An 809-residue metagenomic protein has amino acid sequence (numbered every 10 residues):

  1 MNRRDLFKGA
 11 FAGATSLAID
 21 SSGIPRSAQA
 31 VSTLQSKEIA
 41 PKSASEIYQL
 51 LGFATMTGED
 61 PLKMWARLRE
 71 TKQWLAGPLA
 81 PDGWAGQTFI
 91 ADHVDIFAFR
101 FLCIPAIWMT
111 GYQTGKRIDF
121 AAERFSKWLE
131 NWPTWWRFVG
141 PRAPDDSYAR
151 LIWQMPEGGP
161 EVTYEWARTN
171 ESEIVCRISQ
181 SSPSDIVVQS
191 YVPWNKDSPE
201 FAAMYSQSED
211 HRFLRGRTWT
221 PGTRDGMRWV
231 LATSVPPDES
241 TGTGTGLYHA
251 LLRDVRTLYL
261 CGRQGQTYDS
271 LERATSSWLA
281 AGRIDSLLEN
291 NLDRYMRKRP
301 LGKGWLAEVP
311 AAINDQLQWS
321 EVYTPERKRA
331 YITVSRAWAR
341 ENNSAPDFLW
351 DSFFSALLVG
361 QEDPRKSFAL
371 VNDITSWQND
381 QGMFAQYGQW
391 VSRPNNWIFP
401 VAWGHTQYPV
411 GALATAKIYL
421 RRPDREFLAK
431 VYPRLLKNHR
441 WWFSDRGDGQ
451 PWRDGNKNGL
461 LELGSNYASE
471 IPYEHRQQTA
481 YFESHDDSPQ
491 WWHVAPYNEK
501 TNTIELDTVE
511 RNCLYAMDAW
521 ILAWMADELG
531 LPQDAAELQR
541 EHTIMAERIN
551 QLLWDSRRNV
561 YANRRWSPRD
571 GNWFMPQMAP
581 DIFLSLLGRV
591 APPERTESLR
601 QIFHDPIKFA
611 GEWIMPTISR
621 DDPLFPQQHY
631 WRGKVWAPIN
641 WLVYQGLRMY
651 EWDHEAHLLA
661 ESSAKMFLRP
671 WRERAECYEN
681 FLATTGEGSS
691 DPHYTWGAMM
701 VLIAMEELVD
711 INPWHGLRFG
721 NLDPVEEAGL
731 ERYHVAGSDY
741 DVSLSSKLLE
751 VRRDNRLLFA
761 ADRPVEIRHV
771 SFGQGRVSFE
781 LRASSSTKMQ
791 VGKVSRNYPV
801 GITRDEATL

Functional and structural regions predicted by a protein language model:
D5-S27: N-terminal export signals
A30-W305, N343, W350, E362 (+2 more regions): Terminal accessory carbohydrate-recognition/targeting modules of carbohydrate-active enzymes
E38-C103, P400-R421, G459, W554-P606 (+2 more regions): C-terminal capping/lid segments that line or modulate ligand- or cofactor-binding pockets
L301-A345, I374-I398, P451-D507, E547-V635 (+5 more regions): Extended glycan-interaction surfaces of carbohydrate-active proteins
F348-Q378, D581-P592, N640-D653: Alpha-helical support elements that line or immediately flank enzyme active sites and cofactor-binding pockets
I418-A429, L522-A536, Y650: Inter-helical turn/loop segments and adjacent helix faces that build the functional surface of alpha-helical bundle
L435, A535-L553, A660-S663: Short amphipathic alpha-helical coiled-coil/interface segments
